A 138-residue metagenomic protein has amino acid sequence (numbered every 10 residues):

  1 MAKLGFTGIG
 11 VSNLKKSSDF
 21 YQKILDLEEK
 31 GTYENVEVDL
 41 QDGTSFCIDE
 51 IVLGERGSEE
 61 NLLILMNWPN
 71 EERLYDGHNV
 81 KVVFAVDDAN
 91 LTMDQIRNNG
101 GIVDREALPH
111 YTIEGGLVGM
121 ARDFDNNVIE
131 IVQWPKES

Functional and structural regions predicted by a protein language model:
A2, G10-E59: Core segments of cupin and vicinal oxygen chelate
L4-F6, H78-V82: Eukaryotic phosphotyrosine signaling hubs
G8-I9, F84, M93-S138: Vicinal oxygen chelate
N13-L14, V86-N90: Helix N-cap motif at beta-to-alpha junctions
F20, A89-I96: Short amphipathic alpha-helices within nucleic acid-binding modules
C47-I51, V80, G115-G119: Short beta-strand micro-motifs in enzyme catalytic cores
G57, M66-E71, W134-K136: Acetyl-CoA-dependent GNAT
